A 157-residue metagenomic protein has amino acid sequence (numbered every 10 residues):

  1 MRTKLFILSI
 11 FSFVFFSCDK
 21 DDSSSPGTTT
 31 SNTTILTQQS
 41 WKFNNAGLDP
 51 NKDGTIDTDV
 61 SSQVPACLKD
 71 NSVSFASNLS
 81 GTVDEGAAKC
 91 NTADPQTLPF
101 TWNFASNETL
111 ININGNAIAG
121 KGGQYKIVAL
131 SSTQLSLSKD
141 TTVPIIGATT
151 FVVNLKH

Functional and structural regions predicted by a protein language model:
M1-K4: Positively charged n-region of N-terminal signal peptides that target proteins for export
I7-S9: Sec-dependent N-terminal signal peptides
V14-S17: C-terminal motif of bacterial Sec signal peptides marking the signal peptidase cleavage site
D19-P99, N103-H157: Lipid interaction determinants
